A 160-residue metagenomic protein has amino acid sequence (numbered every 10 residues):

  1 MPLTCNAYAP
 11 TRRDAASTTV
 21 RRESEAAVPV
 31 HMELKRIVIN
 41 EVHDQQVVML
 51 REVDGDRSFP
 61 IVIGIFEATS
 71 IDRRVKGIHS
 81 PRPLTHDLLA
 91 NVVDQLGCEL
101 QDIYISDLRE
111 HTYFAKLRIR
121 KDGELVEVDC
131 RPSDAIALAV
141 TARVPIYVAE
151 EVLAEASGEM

Functional and structural regions predicted by a protein language model:
T18-M160: Divalent-cation
